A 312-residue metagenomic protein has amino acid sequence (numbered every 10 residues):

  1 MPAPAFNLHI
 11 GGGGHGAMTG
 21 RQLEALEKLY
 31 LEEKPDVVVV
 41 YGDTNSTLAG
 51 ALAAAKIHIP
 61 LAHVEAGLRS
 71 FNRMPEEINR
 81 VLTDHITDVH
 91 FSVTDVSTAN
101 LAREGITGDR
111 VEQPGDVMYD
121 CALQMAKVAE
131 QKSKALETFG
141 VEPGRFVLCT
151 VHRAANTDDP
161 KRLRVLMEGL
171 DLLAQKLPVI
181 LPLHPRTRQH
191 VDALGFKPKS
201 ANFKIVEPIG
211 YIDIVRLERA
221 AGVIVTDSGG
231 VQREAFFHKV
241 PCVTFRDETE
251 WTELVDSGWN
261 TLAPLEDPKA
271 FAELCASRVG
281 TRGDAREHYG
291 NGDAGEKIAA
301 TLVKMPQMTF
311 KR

Functional and structural regions predicted by a protein language model:
M1-K176, T187-R312: Nucleotide-activated sugar donor-binding and catalytic core shared by glycosyltransferases and related lipid-linked
V179-P185: Short internal beta-strands
